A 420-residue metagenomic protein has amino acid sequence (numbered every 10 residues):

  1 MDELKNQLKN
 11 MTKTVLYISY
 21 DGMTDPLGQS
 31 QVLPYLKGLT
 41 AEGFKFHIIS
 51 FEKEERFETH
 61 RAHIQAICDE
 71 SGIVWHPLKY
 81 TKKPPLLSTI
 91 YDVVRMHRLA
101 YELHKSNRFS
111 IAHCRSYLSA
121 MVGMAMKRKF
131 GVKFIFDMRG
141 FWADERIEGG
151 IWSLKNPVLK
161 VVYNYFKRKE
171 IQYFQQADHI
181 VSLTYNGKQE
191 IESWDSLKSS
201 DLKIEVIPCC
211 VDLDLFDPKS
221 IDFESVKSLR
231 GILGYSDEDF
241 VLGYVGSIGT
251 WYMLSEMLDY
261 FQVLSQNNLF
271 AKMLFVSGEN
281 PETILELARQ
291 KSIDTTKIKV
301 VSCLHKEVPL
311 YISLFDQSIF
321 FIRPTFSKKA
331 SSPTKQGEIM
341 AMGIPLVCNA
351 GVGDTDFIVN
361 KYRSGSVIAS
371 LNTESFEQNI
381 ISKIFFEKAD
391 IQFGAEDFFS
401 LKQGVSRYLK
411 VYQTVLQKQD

Functional and structural regions predicted by a protein language model:
M1-H76, Y185, D259-Q266, Q413 (+1 more regions): N-terminal subdomain of nucleotide-sugar transferases
L16, S236-Y252, L258-F261: Conserved donor-binding/catalytic core segment of Leloir-type glycosyltransferases
P26, Y252, V301-S302, K306-Y311 (+2 more regions): Nucleotide-sugar-dependent
H60-I67, D217-G234, D390: A short helix/loop element that forms part of the nucleotide-sugar donor recognition site in Leloir-type
H97-E102, M121, A125-K129, W142-A143 (+1 more regions): Membrane-proximal helix-turn-helix segments that form the acceptor-binding/catalytic region of lipid-linked
N186, C210: Carbohydrate-associated surface elements
V276-S277, E282-L310: Nucleotide-activated donor-binding/catalytic signature segment of Leloir-type glycosyltransferases, i.e., the conserved
L371-S375, I384-L416: A charged, aromatic-enriched C-terminal amphipathic alpha-helix characteristic of glycosyltransferases across folds
